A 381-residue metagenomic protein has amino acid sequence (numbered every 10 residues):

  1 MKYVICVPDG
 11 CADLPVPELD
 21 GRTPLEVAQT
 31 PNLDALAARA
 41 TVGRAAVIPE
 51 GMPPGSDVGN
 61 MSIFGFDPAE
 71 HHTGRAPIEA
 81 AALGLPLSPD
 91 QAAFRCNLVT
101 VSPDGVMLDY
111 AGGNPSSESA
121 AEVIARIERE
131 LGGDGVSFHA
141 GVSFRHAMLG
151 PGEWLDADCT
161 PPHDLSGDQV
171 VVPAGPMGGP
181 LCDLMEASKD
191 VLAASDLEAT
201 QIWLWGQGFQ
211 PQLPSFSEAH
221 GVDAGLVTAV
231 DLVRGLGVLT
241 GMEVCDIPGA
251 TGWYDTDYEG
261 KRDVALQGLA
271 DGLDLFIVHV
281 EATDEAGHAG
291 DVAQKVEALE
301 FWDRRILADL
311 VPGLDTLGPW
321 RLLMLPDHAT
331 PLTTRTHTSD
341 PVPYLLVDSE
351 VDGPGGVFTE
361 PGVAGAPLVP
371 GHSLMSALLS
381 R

Functional and structural regions predicted by a protein language model:
M1-R381: Feature captures the catalytic ectodomains and active-site-proximal regions of enzymes that hydrolyze or transfer
